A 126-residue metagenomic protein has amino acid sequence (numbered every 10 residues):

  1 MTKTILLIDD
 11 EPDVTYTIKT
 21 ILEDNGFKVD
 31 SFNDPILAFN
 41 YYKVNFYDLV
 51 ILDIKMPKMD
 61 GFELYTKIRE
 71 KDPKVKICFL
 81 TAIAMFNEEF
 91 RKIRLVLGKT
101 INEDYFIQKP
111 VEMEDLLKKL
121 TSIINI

Functional and structural regions predicted by a protein language model:
D9, D53, T81: Active-site residues of response regulator receiver
P12-D30: Two-component/phosphorelay signaling modules centered on CheY-like receiver
S31-L49: Acidic, metal-coordinating helix/loop segments flanking the phosphotransfer/catalytic sites of two-component signaling
N33-D34, D60-L64: Acidic catalytic/metal-coordinating carboxylates
N40, F62-P73, L95: Short amphipathic alpha-helix used as the core "switch/output" element in two-component signaling
M56: Receiver (REC) domain active-site loop signature in two-component systems and cognate sites in sensor histidine kinases
E63, A84-I107, E114, K118: Alpha4 helix (beta4-alpha4-beta5 surface) of REC/receiver domains from two-component response regulators
